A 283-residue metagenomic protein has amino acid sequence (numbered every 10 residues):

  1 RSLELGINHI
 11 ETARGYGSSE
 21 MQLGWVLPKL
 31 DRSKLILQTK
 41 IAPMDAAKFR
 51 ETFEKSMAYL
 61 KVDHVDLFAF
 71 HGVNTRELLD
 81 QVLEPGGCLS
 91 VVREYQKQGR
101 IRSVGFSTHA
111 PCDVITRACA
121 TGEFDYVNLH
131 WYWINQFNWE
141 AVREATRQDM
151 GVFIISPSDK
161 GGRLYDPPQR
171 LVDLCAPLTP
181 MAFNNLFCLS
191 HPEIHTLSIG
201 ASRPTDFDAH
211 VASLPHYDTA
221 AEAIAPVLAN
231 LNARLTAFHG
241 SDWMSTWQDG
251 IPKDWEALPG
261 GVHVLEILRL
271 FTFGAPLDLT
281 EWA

Functional and structural regions predicted by a protein language model:
R1-L3, N8, L27, T121 (+1 more regions): Structured C-terminal cap/extension of enzyme domains
R1-L35: N-terminal binding-site loop/beta-alpha segment at the start of enzyme catalytic domains that lines or forms
S2, I10, L23, L37 (+8 more regions): Conserved, mostly hydrophobic/aromatic
E4, M44-S158, C175-A176: Glycine/proline-rich, positively charged, aromatic-decorated active-site loop/lid region on the catalytic face
N8-R14, Q38-T39, R102-F106, Y126-H130 (+1 more regions): Short catalytic-loop micro-motif centered on adjacent basic/acidic residues
R14, S18, I41-M44, H109-A110 (+2 more regions): Short beta->alpha linker loops
Q22, D113-R117, D206-A209: Phosphate- and divalent-cation-binding pockets in alpha/beta enzyme and binding domains that engage nucleotide-derived
K34-L35, E123-H130, D218-I224: Short hydrophobic/aromatic-enriched beta-strand-loop microsegments
